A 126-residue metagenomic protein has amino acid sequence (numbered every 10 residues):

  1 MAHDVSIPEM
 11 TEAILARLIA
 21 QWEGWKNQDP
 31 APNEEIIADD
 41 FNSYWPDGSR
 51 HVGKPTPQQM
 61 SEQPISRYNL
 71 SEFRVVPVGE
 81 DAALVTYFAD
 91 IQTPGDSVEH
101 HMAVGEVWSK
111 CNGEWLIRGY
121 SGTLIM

Functional and structural regions predicted by a protein language model:
A2-E35, D40-M126: A beta-strand edge to alpha-helix "cap/lid" segment located at domain peripheries
